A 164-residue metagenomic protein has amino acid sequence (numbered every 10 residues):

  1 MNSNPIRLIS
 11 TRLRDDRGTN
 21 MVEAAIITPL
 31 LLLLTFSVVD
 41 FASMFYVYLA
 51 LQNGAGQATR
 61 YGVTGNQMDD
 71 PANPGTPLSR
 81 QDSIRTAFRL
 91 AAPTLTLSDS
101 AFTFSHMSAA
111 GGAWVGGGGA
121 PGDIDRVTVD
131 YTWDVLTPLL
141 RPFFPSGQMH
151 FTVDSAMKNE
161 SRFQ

Functional and structural regions predicted by a protein language model:
M1-R17: N-terminal leader/signal peptides at the extreme start of proteins
N2-P5, Y48, N53-Q164: Short, conserved structural patches
R17-L30: N-terminal signal-anchor/signal peptide hydrophobic helix marking the start of the first transmembrane segment
T19, F36, M44: Catalytic tyrosine of NAD(P)H-dependent dehydrogenase/reductases that use a Tyr as the general acid/base
E23, D40, A55: Conserved G/P- and acidic residue-centered "switch" motifs that form tight phosphate/ATP-binding loops in soluble
I27-D40: Alpha-helical transmembrane segments of integral membrane proteins
D40-L49: Transmembrane signal-anchor/signal-peptide helices with a preference for the extracytoplasmic
